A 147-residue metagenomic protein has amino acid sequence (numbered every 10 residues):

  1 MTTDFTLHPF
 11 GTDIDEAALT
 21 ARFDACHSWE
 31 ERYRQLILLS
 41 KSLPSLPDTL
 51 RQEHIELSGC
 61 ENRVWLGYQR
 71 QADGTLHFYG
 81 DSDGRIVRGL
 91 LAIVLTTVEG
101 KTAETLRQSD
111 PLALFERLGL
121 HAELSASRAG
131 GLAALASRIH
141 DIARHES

Functional and structural regions predicted by a protein language model:
T2-A25, E31-Y33, I37-Q71, L120-E123 (+1 more regions): Ser/Thr/Pro-rich, acidic low-complexity intrinsically disordered regulatory segments
E16, W29-Y33, Q108-P111, L132: Alpha-helix initiation and N-capping motif
R32, N62, I86-L91, T102 (+2 more regions): Amphipathic alpha-helical interface surfaces
H54-C60, D81-S82, E104-Q108: Solvent-exposed interaction patches of small proteins and small membrane subunits
Q69-G84, L95-E99: Conserved interaction-surface patches within small, structured recognition/assembly domains
D81-A92, A129: Short, conserved micro-motifs enriched in small and acidic residues
S82, E104, A113-S147: C-terminal binding/interaction regions
